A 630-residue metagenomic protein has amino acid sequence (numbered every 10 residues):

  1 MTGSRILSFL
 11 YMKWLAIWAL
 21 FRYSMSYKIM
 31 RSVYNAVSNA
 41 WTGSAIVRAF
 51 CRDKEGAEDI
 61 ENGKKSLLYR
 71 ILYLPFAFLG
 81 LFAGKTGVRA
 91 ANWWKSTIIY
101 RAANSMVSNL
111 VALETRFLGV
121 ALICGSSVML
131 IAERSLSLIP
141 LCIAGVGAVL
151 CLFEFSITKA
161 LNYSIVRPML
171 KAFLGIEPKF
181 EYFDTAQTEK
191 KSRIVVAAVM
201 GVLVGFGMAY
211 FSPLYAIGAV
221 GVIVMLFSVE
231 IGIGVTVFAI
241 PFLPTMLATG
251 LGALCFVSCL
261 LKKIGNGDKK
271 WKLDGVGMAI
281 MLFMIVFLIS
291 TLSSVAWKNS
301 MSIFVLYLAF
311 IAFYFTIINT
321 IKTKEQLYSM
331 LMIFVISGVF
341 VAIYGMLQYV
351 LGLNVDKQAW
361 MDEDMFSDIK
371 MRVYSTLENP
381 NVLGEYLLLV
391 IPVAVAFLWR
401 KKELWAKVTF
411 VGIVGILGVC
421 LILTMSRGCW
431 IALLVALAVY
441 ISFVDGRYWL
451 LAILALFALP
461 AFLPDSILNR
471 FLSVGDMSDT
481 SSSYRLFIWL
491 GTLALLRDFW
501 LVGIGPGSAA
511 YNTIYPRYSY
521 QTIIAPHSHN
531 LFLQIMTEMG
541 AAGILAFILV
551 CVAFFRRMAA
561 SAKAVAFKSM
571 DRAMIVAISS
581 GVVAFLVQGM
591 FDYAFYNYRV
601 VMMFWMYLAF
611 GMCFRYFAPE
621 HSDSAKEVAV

Functional and structural regions predicted by a protein language model:
M1-I289, V295-S302, K322-Y328, M332 (+3 more regions): Transmembrane signal-anchor hairpin modules in multi-pass inner-membrane enzymes, especially those that act on
R116-E154, R193-Y210, I217-V222, F256 (+7 more regions): Alpha-helical transmembrane segments of multi-pass inner-membrane proteins
I139-L152, R447-L454, M570, M574-V630: Transmembrane alpha-helices of multi-pass inner-membrane enzymes
L161-M169, D364-V373, C429, L456-G491 (+2 more regions): Flexible juxtamembrane loops connecting transmembrane helices in multi-pass membrane enzymes that build or modify
A209-F211, T245-L251, S302-I303, S375-L387 (+3 more regions): Membrane-interface micro-motifs in multi-pass membrane enzymes
L292-M301, I422-L423, M590-F595: Membrane-interface helix caps and helix-loop-helix hairpins in membrane proteins
S367-I369, G475-L490, A494, D498 (+2 more regions): Long extracytoplasmic/lumenal interhelical loops at the membrane interface of multi-pass membrane proteins
S375, N379-N381, G418-L423, L490-L493 (+3 more regions): A conserved mid-to-late transmembrane alpha helix and its immediate loop/hinge that forms the functional core
